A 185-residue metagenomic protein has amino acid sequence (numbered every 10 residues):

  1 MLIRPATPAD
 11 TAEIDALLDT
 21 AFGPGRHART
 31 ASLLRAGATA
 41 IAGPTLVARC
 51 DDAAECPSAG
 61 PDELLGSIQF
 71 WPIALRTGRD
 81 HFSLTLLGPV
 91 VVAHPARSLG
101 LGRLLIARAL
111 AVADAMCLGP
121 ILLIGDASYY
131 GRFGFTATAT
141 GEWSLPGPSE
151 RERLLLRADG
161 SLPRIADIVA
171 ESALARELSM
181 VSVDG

Functional and structural regions predicted by a protein language model:
M1, A59-S67, T85: Glycine-rich phosphate/pyrophosphate-binding loop shared by adenosine-nucleotide-utilizing enzymes
L2-I14: A short beta-loop-alpha structural element at the N-terminal edge of CoA-dependent acyl/N-acetyltransferase catalytic
T11, D19-P61, A74: Active-site rim helix/loop that mediates acceptor-substrate recognition in acyltransferases
A54, A93-L104, M116, R132-F133: Conserved glycine-rich acetyl-CoA-binding loop
I73-L87, R97: A conserved beta-turn-beta hairpin within the catalytic core of GNAT-like acetyltransferases that forms part
L87, V92, S98-A111, L123: Conserved acetyl-CoA-binding loop-helix of GNAT-fold acetyltransferases
A115-G119, I124-E150: Conserved active-site alpha-helix within GNAT-family acetyltransferase domains
